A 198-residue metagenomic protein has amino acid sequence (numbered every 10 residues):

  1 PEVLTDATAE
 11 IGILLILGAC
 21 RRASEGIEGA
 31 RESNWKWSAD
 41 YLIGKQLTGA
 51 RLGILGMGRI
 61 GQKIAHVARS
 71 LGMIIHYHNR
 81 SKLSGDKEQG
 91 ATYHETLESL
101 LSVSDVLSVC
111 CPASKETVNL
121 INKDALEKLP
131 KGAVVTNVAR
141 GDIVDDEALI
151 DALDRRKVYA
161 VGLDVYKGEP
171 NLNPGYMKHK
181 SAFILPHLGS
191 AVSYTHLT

Functional and structural regions predicted by a protein language model:
P1-V3, A139, H187: Short beta->alpha connector loops at strand-helix junctions that form conserved, small/polar/Pro-enriched
E2-R51, H66-V67: Phosphate-binding beta-alpha-beta segment of Rossmann-like dinucleotide-binding domains, i.e., the NAD(P)
M57: Glycine-rich Rossmann-fold phosphate-binding loop(s) that bind the pyrophosphate of adenine dinucleotide cofactors
I60: Hydrophobic/small residue at the entry helix of a nucleotide-binding pocket
H76: Conserved beta-strand positions in the Rossmann-like core of class I SAM-dependent methyltransferases
S81-G175: Rossmann-like adenosine-cofactor binding region
T195-T198: Conserved small/polar residues in nucleotide/adenosyl-binding loops
